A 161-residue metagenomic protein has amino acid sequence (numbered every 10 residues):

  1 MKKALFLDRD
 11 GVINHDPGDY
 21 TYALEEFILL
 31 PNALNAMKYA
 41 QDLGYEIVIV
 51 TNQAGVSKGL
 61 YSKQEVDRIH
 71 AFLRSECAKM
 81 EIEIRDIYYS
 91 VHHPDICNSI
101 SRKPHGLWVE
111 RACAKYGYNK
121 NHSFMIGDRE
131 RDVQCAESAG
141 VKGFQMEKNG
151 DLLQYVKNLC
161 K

Functional and structural regions predicted by a protein language model:
M1-E46: Active-site neighborhood of HAD-like aspartate-dependent phosphohydrolases
K3-L5, Q64, R68-R85, H93-M125 (+1 more regions): Asp-based, Mg2+/Mn2+-dependent phosphohydrolase catalytic module
F6, Y20, F27, Y45 (+4 more regions): Aromatic side chains
I13-P31, V56, Y61-E65, K79-M80 (+1 more regions): Metal-dependent phosphoesterase signature
A33, M37-H70, D86-H93, A136: Substrate-recognition element of Asp-dependent hydrolases with the DxDx(T/V) motif
